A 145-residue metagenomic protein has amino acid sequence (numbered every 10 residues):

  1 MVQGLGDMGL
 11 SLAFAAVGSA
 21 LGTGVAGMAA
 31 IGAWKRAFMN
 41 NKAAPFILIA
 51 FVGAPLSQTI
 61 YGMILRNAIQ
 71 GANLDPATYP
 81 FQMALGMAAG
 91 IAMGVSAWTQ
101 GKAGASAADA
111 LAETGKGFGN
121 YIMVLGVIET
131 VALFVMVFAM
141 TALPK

Functional and structural regions predicted by a protein language model:
M1-K145: Hydrophobic, small-residue-rich transmembrane alpha-helices and their short perimembrane loops in multi-pass membrane
